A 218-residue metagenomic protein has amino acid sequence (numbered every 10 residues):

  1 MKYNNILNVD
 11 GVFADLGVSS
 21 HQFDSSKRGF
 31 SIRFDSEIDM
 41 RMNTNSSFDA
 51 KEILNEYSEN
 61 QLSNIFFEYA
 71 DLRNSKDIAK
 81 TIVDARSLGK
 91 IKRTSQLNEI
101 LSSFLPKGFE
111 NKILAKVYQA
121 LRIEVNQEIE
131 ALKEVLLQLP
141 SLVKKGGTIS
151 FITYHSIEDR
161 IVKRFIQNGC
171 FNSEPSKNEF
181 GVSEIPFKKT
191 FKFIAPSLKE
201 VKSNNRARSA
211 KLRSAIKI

Functional and structural regions predicted by a protein language model:
M1-I218: S-adenosyl-L-methionine-dependent methyltransferase catalytic core, i.e., the SAM/SAH-binding region
